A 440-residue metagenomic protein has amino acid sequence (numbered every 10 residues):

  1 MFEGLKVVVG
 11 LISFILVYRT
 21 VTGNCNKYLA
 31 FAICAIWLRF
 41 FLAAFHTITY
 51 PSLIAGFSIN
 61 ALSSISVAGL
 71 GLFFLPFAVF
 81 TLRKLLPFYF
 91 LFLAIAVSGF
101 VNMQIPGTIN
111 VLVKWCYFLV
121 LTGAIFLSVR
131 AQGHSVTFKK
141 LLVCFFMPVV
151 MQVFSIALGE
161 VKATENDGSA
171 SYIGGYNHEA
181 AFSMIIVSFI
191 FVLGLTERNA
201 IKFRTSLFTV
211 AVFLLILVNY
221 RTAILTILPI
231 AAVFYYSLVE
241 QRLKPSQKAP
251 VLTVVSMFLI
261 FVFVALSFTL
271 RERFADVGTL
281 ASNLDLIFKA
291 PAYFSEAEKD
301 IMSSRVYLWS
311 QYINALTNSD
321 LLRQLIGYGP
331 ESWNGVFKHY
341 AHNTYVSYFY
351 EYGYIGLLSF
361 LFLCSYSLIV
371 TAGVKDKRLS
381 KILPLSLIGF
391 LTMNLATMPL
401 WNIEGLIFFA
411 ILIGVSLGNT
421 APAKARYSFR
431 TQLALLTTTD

Functional and structural regions predicted by a protein language model:
M1-F73, I95-N102, S155-L158: N-terminal signal-anchor transmembrane segment
N26-C34, F80-F92, W115-C116, I125-V153 (+1 more regions): Interfacial loop-to-transmembrane-helix boundary motif in multi-pass membrane proteins
F57-G71, K84-S128: Aromatic-anchored transmembrane helix interface
V136-K162, G174-E240, Y366: Alpha-helical transmembrane segments of multi-pass inner-membrane proteins
F154, L217, Y235-F294, L316-N318: A membrane-periplasm/extracellular boundary helix in multi-pass inner-membrane enzymes that assemble envelope glycans
K162, A170, F294-I355, I403: Long extracytoplasmic/lumenal interhelical loops at the membrane interface of multi-pass membrane proteins
F189-I190, L383-N394, L400-D440: Transmembrane alpha-helices of multi-pass inner-membrane enzymes
E240, P245, E351-L391: Hydrophobic transmembrane alpha-helices and their immediate junctions
